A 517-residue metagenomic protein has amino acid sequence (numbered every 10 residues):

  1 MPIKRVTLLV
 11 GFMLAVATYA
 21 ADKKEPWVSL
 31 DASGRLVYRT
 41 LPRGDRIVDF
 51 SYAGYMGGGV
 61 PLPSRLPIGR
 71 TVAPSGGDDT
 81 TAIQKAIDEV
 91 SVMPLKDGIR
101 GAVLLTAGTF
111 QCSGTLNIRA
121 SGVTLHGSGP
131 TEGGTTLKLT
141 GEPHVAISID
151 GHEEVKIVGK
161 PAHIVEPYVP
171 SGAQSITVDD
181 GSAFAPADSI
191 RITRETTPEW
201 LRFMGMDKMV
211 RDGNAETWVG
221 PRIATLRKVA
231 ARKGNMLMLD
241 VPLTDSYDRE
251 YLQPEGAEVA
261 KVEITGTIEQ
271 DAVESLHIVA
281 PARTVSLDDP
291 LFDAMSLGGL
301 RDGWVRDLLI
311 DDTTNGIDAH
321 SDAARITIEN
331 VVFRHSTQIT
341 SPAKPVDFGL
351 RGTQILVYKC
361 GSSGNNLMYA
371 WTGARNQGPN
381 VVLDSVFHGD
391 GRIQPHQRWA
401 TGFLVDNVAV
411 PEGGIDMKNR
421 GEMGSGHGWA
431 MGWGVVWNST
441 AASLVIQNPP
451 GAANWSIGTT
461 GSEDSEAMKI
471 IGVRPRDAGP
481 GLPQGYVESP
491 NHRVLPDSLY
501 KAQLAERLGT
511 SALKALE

Functional and structural regions predicted by a protein language model:
M1-I3: N-terminal secretory signal peptides that target proteins for export/translocation
T7-A15: Bacterial N-terminal signal peptides
G11, Y19-T284, I457-E517: Extracellular "leader-to-stem" segments immediately downstream of a signal peptide or signal-anchor in secreted/lumenal
T80-K96, Q111-A120, L125-G127, T135-L137 (+5 more regions): Short, T/G/N/S-enriched strand-turn elements that build extracellular solenoid repeat scaffolds
S113-T115, G134-T136, M238, A282-D288 (+8 more regions): Short glycine/acidic-rich loop motifs that flank beta-strands on beta-rich extracellular proteins
G122, G127, E269-A280, R301-D312 (+6 more regions): Right-handed parallel beta-helix
D188, T196-L226, A230-M236, E274-K359 (+2 more regions): Right-handed parallel beta-helix
V381-E517: Gly/Ser/Thr/Ala-enriched C-terminal appendages of enzymes
